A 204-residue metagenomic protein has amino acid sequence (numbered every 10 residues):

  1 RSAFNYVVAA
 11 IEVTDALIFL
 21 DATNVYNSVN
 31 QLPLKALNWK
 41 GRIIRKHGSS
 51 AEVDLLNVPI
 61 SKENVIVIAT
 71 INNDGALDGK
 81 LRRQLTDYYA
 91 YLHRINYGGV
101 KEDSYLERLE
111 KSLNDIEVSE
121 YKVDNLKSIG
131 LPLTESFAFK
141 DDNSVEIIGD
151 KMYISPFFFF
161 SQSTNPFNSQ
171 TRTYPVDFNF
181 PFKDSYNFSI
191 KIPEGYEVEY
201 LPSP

Functional and structural regions predicted by a protein language model:
R1-P204: A sensor for short, sequence-defined functional sites
